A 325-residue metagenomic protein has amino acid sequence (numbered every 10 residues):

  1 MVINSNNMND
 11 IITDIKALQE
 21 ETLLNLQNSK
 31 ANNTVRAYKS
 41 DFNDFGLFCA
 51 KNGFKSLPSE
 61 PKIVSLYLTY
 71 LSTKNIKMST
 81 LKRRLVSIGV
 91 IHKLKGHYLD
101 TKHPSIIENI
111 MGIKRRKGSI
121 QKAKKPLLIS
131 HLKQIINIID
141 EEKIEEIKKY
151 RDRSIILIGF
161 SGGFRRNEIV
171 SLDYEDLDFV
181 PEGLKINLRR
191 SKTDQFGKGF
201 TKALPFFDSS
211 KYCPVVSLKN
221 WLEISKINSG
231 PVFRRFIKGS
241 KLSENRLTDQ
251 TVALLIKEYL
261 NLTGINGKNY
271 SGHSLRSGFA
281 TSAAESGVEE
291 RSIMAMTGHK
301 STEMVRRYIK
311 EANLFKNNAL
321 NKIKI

Functional and structural regions predicted by a protein language model:
M1-I325: Extended, non-catalytic subsegments within catalytic or DNA/protein-binding/adaptor domains
